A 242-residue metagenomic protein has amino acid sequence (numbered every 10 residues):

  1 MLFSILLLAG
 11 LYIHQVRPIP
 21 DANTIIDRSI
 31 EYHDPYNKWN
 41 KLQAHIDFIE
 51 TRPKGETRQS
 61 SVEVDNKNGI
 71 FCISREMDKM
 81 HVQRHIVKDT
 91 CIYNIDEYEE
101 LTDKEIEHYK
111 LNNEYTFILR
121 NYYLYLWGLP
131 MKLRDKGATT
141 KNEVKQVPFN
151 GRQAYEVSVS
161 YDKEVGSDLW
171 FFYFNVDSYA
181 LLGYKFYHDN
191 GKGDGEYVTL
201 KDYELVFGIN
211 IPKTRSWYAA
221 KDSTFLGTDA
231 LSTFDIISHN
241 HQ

Functional and structural regions predicted by a protein language model:
M1-A22: Bacterial Sec-dependent N-terminal signal peptides
R17-T24, N94-D168, N190-D194, Q242: Flexible, processing/modification-adjacent segments and terminal tails in exported/periplasmic/extracellular proteins
N23-T24, R28, Y32-Y36, K79-H81 (+2 more regions): Intrinsically disordered terminal and processing segments
T24-L101, G137-E143: N-terminal mature ectodomain segment of secretory-pathway/periplasmic proteins
Q59-V64, Q83-D89, E100-L111, V198-L200 (+1 more regions): Short amphipathic beta-strand/extended segments with alternating polar/hydrophobic composition
M77, Y98-F117, D202-D222: Short flexible/disordered coil segments
P148-Q242: Gly/Pro-enriched, hydrophobic low-complexity segments that function as extracytoplasmic propeptides/linkers
